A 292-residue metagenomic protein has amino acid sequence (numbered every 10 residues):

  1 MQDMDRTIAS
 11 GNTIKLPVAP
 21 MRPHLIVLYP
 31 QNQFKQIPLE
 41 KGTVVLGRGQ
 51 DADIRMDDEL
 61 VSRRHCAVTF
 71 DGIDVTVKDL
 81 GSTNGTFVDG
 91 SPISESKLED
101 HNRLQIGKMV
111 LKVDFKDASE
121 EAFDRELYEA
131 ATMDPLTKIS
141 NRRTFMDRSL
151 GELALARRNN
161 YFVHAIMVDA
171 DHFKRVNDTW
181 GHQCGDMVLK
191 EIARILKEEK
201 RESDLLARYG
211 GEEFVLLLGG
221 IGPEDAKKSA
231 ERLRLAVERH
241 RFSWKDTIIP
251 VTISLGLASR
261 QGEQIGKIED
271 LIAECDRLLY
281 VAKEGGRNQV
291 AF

Functional and structural regions predicted by a protein language model:
T7-S10, A19, T69-D71, L80-T86 (+4 more regions): Signal-transducing coiled-coil linker helices
Q33-I106: Forkhead-associated
L127-D147, V168-H182, K190: Conserved nucleotide-binding and Mg2+-coordinating catalytic segments in signaling enzymes
R148-Q183, L196, A207: Active-site-proximal structural segments of metal-dependent nucleotidyl cyclase/transferase enzymes
F173, I192, L206-Y209, F214 (+2 more regions): Hydrophobic framework residues that shape the active-site pocket of cyclic nucleotide turnover catalytic cores
C184-L205, E213, V237: Active-site-proximal alpha-helical element of nucleotidyl cyclase-like catalytic domains and analogous helices
R208, V237-I253, K283: Catalytic core regions of nucleotide second-messenger enzymes
P223, K227, R260-A291: Catalytic-core segments of nucleotide cyclases and related cyclic-nucleotide turnover enzymes
